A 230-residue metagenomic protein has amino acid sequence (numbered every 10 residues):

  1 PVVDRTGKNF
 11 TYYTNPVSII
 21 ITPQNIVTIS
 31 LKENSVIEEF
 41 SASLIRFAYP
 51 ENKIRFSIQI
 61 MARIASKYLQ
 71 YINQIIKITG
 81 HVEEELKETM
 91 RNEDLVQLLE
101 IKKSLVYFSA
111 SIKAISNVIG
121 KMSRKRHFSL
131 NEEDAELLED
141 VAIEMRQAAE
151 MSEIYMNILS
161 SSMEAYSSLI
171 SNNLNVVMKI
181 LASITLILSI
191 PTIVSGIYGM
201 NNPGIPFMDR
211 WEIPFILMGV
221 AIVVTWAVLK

Functional and structural regions predicted by a protein language model:
P1-N131, L137-D140, E144-M151, I216: Peripheral, non-transmembrane regulatory/ligand-interaction domains of membrane transport proteins
R146-K230: Hydrophobic alpha-helical transmembrane segments and their immediately adjacent juxtamembrane loops
